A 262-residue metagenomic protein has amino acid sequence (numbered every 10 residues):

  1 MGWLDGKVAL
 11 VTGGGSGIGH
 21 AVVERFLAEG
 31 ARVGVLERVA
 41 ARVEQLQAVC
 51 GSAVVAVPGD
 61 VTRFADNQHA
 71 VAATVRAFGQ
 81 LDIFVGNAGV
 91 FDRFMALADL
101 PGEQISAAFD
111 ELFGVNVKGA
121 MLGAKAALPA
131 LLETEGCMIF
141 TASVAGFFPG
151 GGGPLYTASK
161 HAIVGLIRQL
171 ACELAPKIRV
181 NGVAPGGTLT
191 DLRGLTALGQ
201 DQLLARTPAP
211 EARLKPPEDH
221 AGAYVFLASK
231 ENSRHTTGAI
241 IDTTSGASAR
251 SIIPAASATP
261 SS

Functional and structural regions predicted by a protein language model:
V8, G15-G17: Conserved glycine-rich cofactor-binding loop
V90-D110, G152-L155, G194, A256-T259: Conserved mid-core segment of classical short-chain dehydrogenase/reductases
F94-M95, F148, N232, T237-S262: Short C-terminal tail/terminal secondary-structure segment of NAD(P)H-dependent dehydrogenase/reductase domains
P101-M121, I139, I163: Catalytic Tyr-X3-Lys loop
A124, S159, I167: Active-site helix of classical SDR
P129, A171-P176: Alpha-helical segment proximal to the catalytic Tyr-Lys
S143: Residue(s) in the substrate-gating loop at a strand-loop-helix junction that position the organic substrate next
G182, Q200-T236, I241-G246: C-terminal helical subdomain
